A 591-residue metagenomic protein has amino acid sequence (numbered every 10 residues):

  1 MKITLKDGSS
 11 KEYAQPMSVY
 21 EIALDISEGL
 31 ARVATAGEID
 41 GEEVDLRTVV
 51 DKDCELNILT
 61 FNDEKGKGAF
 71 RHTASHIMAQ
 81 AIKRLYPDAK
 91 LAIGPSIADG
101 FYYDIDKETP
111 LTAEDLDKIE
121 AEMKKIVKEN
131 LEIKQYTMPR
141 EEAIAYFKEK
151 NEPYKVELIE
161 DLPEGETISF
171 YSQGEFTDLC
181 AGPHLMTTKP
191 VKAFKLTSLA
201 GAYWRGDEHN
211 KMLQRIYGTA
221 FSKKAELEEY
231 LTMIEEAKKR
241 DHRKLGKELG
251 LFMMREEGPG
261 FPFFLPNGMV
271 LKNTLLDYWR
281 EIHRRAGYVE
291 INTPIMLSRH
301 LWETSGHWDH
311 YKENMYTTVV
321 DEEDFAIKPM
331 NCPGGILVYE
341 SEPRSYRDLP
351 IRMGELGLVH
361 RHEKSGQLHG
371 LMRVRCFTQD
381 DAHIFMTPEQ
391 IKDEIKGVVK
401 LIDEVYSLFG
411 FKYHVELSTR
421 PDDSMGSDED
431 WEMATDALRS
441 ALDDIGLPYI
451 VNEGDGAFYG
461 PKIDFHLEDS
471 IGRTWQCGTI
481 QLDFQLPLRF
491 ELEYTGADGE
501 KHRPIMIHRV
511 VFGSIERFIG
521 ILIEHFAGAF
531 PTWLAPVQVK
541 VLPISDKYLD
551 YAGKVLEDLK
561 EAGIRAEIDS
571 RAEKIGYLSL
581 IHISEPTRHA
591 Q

Functional and structural regions predicted by a protein language model:
M1-K90, I97-S584, R588-Q591: NTP/phosphate- and nucleic-acid-binding module
